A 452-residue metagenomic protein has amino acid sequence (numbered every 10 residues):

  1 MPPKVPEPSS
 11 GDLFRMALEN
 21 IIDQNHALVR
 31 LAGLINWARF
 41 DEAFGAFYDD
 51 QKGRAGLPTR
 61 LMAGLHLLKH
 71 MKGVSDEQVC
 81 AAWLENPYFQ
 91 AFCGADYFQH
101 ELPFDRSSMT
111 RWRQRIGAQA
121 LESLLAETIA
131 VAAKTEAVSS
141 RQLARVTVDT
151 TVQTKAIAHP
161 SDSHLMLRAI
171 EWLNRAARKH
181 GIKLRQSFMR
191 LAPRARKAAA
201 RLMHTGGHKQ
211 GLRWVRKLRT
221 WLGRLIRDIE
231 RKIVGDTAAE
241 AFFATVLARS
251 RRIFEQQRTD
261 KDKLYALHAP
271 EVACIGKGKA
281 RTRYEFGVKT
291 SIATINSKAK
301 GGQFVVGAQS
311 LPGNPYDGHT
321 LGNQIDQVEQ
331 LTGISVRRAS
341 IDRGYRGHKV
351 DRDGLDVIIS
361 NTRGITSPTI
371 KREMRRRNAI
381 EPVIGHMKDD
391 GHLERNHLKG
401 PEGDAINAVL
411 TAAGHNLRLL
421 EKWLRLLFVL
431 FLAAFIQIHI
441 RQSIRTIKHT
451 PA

Functional and structural regions predicted by a protein language model:
M1-N36, E42-G45, L420-A452: Charged, often Cys/His-bearing segments associated with DNA-binding zinc-finger transcription factors
P2-P3, S10, E42-A137: Basic, low-complexity intrinsically disordered segments
H26, L65, V79-C80, D105-M109 (+7 more regions): Short, conserved catalytic/metal-binding motifs centered on acidic residues
D96-E271: Active-site- or DNA-interface-adjacent structural scaffold in DNA-acting proteins
L264-E285: Flexible, glycine/threonine-enriched loop-and-boundary segments that flank and lead into catalytic domains of large
A273-G276, A299-G301, N314-Y316, Y345-K349 (+2 more regions): Flexible loop/turn segments at secondary-structure boundaries
K279-E329, R418: Electropositive, glycine- and tryptophan-enriched low-complexity nucleic-acid-binding patches
G333-V409: Helix-centered, glycine/charged polyanion-binding patches within enzymatic domains that contact phosphate-containing
